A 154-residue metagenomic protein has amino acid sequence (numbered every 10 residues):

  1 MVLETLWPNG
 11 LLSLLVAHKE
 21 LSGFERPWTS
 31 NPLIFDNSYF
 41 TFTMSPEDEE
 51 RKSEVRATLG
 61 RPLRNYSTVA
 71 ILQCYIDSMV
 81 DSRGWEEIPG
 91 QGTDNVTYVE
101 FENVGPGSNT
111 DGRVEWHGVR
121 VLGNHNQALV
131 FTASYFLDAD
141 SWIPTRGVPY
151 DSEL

Functional and structural regions predicted by a protein language model:
M1-L154: Sequence-level preference for short, compositionally simple segments enriched in small aliphatic or small polar residues
